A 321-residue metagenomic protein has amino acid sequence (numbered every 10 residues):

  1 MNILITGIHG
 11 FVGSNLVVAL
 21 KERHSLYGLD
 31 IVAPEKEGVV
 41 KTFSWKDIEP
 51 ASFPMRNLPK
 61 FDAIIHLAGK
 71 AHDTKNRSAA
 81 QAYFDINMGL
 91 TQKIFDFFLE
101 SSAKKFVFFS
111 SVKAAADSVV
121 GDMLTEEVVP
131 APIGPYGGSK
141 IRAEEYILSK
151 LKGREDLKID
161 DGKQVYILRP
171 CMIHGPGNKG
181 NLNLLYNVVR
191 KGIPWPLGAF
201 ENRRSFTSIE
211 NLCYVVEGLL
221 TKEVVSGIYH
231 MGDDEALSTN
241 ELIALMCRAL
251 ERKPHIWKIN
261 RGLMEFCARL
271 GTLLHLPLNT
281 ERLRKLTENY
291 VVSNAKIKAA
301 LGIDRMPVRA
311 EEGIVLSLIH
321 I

Functional and structural regions predicted by a protein language model:
I3-E22: N-terminal Rossmann NAD(P)H-binding glycine-rich loop of SDR-like oxidoreductase domains
D47-M88, K93, F97-E100: NAD(P)H-binding glycine-rich loop region in Rossmannoid oxidoreductase-like domains and their noncatalytic homologs
K93-P135, E155: Conserved Rossmann-fold NAD(P)-dependent oxidoreductase catalytic core, especially the SDR/UDP-sugar
I133-Y166: Active-site Tyr-X1-5-Lys
G175, L197-N202, Y229-L237, C247-E251 (+3 more regions): Glycine-rich Rossmann NAD(P)(H)-binding loop
N178-L184, G198-L220, S226-G227: Substrate-positioning beta->alpha
L219-L278, N294, L318: Mid/C-terminal beta-alpha module of Rossmann-like enzyme folds, strongest in SDR-family dehydrogenases/epimerases
K296, D304-I319: Amphipathic terminal alpha-helices
